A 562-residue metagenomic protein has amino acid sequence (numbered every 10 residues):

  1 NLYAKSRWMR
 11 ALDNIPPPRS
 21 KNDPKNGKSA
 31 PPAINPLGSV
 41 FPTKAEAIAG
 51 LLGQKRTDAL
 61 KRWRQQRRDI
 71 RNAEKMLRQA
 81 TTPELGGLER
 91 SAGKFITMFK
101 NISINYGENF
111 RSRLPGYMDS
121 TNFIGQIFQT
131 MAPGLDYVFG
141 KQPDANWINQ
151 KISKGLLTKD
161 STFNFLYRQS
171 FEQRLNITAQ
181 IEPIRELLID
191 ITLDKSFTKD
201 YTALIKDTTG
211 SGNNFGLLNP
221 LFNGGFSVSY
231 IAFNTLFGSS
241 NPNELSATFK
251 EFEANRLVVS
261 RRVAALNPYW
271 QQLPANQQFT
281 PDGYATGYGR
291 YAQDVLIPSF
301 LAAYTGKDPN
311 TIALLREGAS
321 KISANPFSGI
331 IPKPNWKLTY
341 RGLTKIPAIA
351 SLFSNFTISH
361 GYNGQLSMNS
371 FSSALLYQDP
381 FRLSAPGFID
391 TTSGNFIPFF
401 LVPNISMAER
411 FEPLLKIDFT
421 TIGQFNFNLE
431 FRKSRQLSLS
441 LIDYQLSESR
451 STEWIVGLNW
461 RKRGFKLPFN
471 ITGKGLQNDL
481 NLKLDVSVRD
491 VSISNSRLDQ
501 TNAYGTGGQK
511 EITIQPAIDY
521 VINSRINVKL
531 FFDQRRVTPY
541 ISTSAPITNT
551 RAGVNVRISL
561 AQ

Functional and structural regions predicted by a protein language model:
N1-Q562: Exposed, low-structure sequence patches enriched in small/polar residues
